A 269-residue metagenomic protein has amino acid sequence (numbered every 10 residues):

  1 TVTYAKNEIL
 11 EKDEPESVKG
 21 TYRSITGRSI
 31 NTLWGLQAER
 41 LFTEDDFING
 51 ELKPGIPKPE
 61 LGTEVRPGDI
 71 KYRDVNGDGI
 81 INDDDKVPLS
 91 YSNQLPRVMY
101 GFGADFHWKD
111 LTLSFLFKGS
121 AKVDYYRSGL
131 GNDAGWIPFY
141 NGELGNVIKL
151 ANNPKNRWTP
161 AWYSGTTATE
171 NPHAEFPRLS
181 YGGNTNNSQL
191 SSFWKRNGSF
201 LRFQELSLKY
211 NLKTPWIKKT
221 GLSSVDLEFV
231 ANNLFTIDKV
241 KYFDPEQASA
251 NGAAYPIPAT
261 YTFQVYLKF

Functional and structural regions predicted by a protein language model:
T1-A5, H107, K118-S120, V230-L234 (+1 more regions): Outer-membrane beta-barrel pore domains and translocons
T1-Q94, Y125, A134-G135, N141-N171: Conserved small-residue
V98, K109-L111, S199, G221-V225 (+1 more regions): Outer-envelope beta-barrel architecture signal
F102, L206, F263-V265: Membrane-embedded beta-strands of outer-membrane beta-barrel proteins, especially the hydrophobic/small aromatic
D110-F115, P215-W216: Repeated loop/turn-to-beta-strand initiation elements of outer-membrane beta-barrel proteins
F115, L227-F229, V265: Membrane-embedded beta-strand positions of outer-membrane beta-barrel proteins
S120-G221, V225: Extracytoplasmic gating/loop element in the C-terminal half of outer-membrane beta-barrel translocons and assembly
Y210, I257-F269: Outer-membrane beta-barrel "beta-signal"
